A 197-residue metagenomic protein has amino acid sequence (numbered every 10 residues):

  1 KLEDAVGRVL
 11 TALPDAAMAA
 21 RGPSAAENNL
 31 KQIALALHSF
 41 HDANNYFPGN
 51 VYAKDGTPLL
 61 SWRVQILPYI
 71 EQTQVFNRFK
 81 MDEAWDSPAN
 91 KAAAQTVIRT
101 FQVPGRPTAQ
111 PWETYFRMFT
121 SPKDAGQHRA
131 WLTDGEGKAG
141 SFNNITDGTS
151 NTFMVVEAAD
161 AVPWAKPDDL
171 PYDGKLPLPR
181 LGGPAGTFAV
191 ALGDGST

Functional and structural regions predicted by a protein language model:
K1-A20: Signature of soluble extracytoplasmic/periplasmic domains of secreted precursors and cell-surface proteins
A19-T197: Surface-exposed loop/linker segments characteristic of extracytoplasmic
